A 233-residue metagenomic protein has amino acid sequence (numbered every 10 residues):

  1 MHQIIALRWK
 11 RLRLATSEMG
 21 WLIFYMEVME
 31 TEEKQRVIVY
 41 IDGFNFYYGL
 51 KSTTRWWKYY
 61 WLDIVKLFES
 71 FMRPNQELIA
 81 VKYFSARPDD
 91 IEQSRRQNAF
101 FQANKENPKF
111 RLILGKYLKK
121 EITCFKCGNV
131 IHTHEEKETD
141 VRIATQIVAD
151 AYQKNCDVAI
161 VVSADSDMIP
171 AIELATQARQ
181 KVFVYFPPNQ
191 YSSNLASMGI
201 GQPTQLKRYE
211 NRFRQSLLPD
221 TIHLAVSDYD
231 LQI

Functional and structural regions predicted by a protein language model:
W9-H132, K181: Domain-level signal for Mg2+-assisted phosphodiester chemistry and nucleotide/NA-binding surfaces in nucleic-acid
R111-I233: Nuclease catalytic cores that cleave nucleic-acid phosphodiester bonds, predominantly acidic two-metal-ion
